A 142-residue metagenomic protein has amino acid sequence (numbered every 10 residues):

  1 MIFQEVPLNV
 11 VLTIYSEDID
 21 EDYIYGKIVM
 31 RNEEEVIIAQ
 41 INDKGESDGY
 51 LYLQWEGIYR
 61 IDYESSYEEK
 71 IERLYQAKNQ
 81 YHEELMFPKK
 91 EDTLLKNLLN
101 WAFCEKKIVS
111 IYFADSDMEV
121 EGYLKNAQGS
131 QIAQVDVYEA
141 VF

Functional and structural regions predicted by a protein language model:
M1-Y23, I41-E119, Y138-F142: Short glycine-rich, low-complexity segments
D22-M30, V120-A127: Short beta-strand-centered aromatic/proline hotspots
K27, I37, Q54-G57, Y123: Residues located in well-ordered beta-strands
K27-V29, E34, A39-K44: N-terminal beta-strand/beta-hairpin edge segment
R31-V36, Y63-Y67, A127-I132: Short, conserved beta-turn/loop elements at beta-strand boundaries and strand-helix junctions
K125, S130, Q134-F142: Short, intrinsically disordered, charge-balanced linker/junction segments flanking boundaries in proteins
